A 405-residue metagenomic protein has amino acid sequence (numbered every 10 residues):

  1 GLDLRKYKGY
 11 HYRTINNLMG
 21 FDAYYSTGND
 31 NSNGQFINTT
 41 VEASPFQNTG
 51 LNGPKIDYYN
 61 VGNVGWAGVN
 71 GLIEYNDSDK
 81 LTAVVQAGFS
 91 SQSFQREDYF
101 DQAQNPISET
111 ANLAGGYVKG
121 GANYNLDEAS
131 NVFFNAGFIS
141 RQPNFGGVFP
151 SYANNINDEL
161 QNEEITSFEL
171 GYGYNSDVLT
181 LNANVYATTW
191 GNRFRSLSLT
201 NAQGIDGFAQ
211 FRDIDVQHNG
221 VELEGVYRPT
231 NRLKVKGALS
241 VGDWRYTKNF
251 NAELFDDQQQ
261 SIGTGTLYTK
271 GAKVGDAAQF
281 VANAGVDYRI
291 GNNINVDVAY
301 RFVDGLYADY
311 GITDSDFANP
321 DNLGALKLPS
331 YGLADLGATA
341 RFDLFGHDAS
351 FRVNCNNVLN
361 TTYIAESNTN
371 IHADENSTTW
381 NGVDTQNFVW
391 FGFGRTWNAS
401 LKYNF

Functional and structural regions predicted by a protein language model:
L2-D127, G147-F149, N251: Signature of Gram-negative outer-membrane beta-barrel scaffolds
L2-K8, F89-Q95, A136-Q142, S151 (+6 more regions): Transmembrane beta-strands of outer-membrane beta-barrel pores
G53-Y59, L72, D98-E109, Y152-E159 (+6 more regions): Extracellular loop and loop/strand-boundary signature of outer-membrane beta-barrel proteins
G65-G71, G116-G120, V132, I156 (+6 more regions): Hydrophobic, lipid-facing positions within transmembrane beta-strands of outer-membrane proteins
S78-T82, D127-A129, I165, N175-L179 (+6 more regions): Outer-membrane beta-barrel channels and translocator barrels
D79, A187-T189, F211-T313, K402-N404: Gram-negative outer-membrane beta-barrel transporters
N125, N131-F133, G137, Q161-F250: Membrane-embedded beta-barrel scaffold of Gram-negative outer-membrane proteins
F134, F168, K234, G271-F405: Conserved C-terminal beta-signal and adjacent last beta-strands/turns of outer-membrane beta-barrel proteins
